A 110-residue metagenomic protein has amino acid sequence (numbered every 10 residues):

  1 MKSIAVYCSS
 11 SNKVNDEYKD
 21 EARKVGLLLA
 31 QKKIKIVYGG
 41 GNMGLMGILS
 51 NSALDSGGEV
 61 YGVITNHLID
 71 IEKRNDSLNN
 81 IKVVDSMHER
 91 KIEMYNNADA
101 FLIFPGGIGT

Functional and structural regions predicted by a protein language model:
M1-N97: A cross-family phosphate/adenosyl-ligand binding-site feature
K91-T110: Active-site/ligand-binding-proximal alpha/beta "capping" segment
